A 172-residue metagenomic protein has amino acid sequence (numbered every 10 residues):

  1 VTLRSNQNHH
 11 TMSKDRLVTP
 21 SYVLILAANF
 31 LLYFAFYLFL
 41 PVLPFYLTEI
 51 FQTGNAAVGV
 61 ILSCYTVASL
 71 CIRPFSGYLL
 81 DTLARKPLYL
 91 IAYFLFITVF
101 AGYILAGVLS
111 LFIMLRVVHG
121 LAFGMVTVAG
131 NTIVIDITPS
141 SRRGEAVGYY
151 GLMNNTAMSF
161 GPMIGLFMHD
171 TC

Functional and structural regions predicted by a protein language model:
V18-G59: Helix-loop boundary and gating motifs at the non-cytosolic
Y33, L62-Y65, Y150-N154, M158: Structural signature of transmembrane alpha-helices in multi-pass secondary transporters
Q52, A84, L105-S110: Helix-breaking motifs and short loop linkers at transmembrane-helix boundaries and internal kinks in secondary membrane
T66-P74, M158-S159: Residue-level signature of mid-helix packing/kink "hotspots" within the transmembrane helices of 12-pass Major
I72-A84: Helix-to-loop junctions at the C-terminal end of transmembrane segments in multipass secondary transporters
P87-A101: Structural signature of the two symmetry-related core transmembrane helices
S110-V118: Paired small-residue
V117-L152: Cytoplasmic helix-loop-helix junction between adjacent transmembrane helices in 12-TM secondary transporters
